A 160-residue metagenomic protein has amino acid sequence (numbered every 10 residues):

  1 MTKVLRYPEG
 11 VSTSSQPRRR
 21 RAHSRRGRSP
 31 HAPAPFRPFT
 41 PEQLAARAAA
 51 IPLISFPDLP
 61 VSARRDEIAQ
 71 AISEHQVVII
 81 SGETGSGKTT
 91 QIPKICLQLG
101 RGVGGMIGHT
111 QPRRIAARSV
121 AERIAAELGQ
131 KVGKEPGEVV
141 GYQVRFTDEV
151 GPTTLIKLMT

Functional and structural regions predicted by a protein language model:
M1-V77, I92-I95, L99: Helicase-associated low-complexity/disordered flanking segments
F39, A71, Q76-T160: Conserved P-loop/Walker A NTP-binding site and adjacent catalytic elements of P-loop NTPases
